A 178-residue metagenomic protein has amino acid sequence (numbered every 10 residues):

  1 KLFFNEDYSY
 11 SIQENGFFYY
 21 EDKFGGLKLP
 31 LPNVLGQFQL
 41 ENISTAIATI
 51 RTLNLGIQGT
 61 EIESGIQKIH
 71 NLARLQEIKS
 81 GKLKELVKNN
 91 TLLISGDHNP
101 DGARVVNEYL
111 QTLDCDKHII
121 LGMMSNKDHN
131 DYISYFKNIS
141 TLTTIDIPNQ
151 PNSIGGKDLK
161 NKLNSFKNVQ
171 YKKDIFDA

Functional and structural regions predicted by a protein language model:
K1, Q37, I175-A178: Short, intrinsically disordered, charge-balanced linker/junction segments flanking boundaries in proteins
K1-K28: Extended acidic/charged loop-beta regions that coordinate divalent cations and stabilize anionic phosphate/carboxylate
K1-L2, K117, N168-Q170: Hydrophobic anchor at the start of a short beta-strand that flanks the dinucleotide cofactor-binding loop
F4-E6, K79, K173-I175: Short loop/edge segments at beta-strand edges and connector loops that shape dinucleotide/nucleotide cofactor-binding
D7-S9, H98, L121-S125, D146-N152: Short, acidic/turn-prone active-site loops that include or flank metal/cofactor- and phosphate-binding residues
E14-G16, K88-I94, Y132-A178: C-terminal helical cap/extension that packs against the catalytic core of soluble nucleotide-cofactor enzymes
F18, L83, M124, K157-D158: Compositionally biased, intrinsically disordered low-complexity regions
K23-T141: Nucleotide phosphate-binding/pyrophosphate-handling subdomain across enzymes that bind or process nucleotide phosphates
